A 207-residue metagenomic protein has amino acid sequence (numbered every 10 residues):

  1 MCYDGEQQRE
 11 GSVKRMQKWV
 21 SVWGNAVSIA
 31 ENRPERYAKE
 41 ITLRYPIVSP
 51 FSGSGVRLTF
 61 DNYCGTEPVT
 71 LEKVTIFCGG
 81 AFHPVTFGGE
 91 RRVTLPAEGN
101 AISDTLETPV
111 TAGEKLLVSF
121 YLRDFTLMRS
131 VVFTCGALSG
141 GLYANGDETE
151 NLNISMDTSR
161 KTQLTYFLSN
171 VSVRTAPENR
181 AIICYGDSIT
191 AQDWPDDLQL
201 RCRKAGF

Functional and structural regions predicted by a protein language model:
C2-G5, R9-Y185, T190-A191, P195-D196 (+1 more regions): N-terminal secretory targeting modules
